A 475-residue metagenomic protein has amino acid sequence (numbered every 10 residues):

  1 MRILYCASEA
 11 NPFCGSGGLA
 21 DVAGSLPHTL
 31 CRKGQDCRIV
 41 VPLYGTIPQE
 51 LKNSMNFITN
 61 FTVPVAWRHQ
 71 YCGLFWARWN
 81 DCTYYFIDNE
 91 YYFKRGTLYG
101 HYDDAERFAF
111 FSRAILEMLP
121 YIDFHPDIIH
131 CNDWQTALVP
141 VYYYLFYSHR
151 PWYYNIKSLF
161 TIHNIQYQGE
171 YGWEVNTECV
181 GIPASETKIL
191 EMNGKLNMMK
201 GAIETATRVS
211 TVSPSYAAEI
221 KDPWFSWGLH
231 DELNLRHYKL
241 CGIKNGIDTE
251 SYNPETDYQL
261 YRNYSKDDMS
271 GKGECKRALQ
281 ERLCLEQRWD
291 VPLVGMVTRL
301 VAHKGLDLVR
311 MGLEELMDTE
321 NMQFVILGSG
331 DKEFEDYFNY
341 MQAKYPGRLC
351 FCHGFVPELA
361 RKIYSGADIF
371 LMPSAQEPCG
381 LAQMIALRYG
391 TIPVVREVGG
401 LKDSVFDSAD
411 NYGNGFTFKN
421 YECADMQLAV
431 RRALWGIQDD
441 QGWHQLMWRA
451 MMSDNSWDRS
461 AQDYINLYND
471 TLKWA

Functional and structural regions predicted by a protein language model:
M1-A475: Catalytic cores of nucleotide-sugar-dependent glycosyltransferases that transfer UDP/GDP/TDP-activated
